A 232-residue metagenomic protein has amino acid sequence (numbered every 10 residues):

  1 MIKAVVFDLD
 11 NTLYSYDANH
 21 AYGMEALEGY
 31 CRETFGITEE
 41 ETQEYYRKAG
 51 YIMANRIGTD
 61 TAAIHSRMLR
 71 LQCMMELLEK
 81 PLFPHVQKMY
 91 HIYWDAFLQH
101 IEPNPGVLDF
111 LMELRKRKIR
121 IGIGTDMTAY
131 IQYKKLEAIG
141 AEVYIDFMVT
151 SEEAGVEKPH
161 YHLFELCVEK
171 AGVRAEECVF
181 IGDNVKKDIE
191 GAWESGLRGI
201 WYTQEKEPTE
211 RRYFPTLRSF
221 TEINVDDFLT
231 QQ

Functional and structural regions predicted by a protein language model:
M1-V5, A18, E33, E40 (+4 more regions): Asp-based, Mg2+/Mn2+-dependent phosphohydrolase catalytic module
I2-P105: N-terminal helical cap/lid subdomain that shapes the substrate entry/recognition surface in HAD-like hydrolases
E76-E79, R117, R212-Y213: Short glycine/proline-enriched coil/turn segments at helix->beta-strand junctions
